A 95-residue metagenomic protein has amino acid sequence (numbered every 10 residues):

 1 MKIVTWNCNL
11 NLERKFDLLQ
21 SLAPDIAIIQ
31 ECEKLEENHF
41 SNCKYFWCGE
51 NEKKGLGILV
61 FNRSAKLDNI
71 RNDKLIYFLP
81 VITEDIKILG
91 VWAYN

Functional and structural regions predicted by a protein language model:
M1-S41, E50: N-terminal, active-site-proximal structural segment of metallo-dependent hydrolase catalytic domains
E31-N95: Structured beta-strand-rich core segments of catalytic domains in phosphoester-bond hydrolases
